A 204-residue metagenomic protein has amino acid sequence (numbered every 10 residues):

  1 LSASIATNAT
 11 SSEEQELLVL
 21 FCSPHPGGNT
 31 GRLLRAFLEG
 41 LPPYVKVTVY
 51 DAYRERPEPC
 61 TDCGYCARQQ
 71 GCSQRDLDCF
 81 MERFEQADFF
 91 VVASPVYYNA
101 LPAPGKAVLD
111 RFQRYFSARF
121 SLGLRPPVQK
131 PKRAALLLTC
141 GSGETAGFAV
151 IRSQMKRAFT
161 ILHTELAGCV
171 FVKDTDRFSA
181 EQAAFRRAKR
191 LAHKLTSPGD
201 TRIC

Functional and structural regions predicted by a protein language model:
L1-S117, F178-C204: N-terminal beta1-alpha1-beta2 submodule of the flavodoxin-like/Rossmannoid cofactor-binding fold
E16, Q86, K130, E165-L166: Short loop/turn motifs at secondary-structure junctions
S121-E165: Short, glycine-/small-residue-rich phosphate/pyrophosphate-handling segment
C140-G143, K173-R177: A short, flexible beta-alpha/helix-coil linker loop
A167-V172: Beta-strand-loop-alpha "switch" segments that mediate conformational coupling across diverse proteins
